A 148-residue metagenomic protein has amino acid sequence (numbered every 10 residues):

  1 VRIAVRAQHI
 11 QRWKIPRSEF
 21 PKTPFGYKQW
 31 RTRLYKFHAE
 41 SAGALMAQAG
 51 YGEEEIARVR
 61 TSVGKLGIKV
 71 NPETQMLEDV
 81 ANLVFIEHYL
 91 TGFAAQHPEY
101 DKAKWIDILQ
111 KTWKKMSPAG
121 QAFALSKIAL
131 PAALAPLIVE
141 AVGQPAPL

Functional and structural regions predicted by a protein language model:
V1, E54-A57, T74: Short, solvent-exposed positions on alpha-helices
V1-E19, A42, R60-G67, A81: His-Asp-centered metal-binding catalytic motifs of divalent-metal-dependent phosphohydrolases/nucleases
R2-A7, W13-Y35, L137-L148: Surface-exposed, interaction-prone regions with an acidic/low-complexity signature
A7, Q11, A49-Y51, L66-L148: Divalent metal-dependent phosphate-bond-processing catalytic cores, especially two-metal-ion Mg2+/Mn2+ enzymes that act
S18-T61: Helix-adjacent hinge/juxtasegments
